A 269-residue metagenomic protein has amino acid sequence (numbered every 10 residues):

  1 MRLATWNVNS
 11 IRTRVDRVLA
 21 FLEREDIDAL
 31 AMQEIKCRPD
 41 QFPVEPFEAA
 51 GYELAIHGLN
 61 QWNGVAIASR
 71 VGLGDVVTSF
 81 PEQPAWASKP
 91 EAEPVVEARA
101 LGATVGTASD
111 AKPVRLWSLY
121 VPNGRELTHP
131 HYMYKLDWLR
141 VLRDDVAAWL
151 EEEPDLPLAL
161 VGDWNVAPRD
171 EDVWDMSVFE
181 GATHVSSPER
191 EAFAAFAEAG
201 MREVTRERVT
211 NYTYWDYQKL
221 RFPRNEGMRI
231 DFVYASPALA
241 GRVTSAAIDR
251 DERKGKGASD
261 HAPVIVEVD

Functional and structural regions predicted by a protein language model:
M1-S10, P113-T128, H261: Active-site-proximal beta-strand elements of phosphoester/diester hydrolases
M1-V65: N-terminal, active-site-proximal structural segment of metallo-dependent hydrolase catalytic domains
L3-N7, L22-D40, L116, V146-D170 (+3 more regions): Active-site beta-strand/loop signature of hydrolases that rely on acidic residues for catalysis
A20-L22, E97-A111, V141-L156: Short amphipathic alpha-helices and their capping/turn segments at secondary-structure boundaries
K36, V44-P122, E126: Structured beta-strand-rich core segments of catalytic domains in phosphoester-bond hydrolases
A50-G51, W138-I230: Metal-dependent phosphoesterases centered on the DNase I-like endonuclease/exonuclease/phosphatase
Q61-V76, R221-R242, V268: Conserved beta strand-loop-helix elements of the APE1-like EEP
A247-D269: Surface polyanion/phosphate-binding segment centered on an Asp-His-Pro turn
